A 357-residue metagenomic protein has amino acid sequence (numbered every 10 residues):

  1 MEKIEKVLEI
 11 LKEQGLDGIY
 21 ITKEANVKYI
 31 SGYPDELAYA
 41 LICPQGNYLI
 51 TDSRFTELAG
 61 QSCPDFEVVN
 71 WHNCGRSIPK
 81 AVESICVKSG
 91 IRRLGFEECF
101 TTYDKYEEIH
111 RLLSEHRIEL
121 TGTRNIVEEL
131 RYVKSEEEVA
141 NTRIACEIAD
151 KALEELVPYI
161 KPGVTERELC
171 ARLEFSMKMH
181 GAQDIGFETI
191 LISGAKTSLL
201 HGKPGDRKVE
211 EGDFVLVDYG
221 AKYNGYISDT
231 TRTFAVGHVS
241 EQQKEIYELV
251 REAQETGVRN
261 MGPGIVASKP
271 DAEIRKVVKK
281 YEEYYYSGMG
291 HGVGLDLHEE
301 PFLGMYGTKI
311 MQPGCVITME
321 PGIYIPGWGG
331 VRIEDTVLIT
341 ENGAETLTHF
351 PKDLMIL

Functional and structural regions predicted by a protein language model:
M1-L357: Active-site neighborhoods and metal-handling regions in enzymes and metal-associated proteins
